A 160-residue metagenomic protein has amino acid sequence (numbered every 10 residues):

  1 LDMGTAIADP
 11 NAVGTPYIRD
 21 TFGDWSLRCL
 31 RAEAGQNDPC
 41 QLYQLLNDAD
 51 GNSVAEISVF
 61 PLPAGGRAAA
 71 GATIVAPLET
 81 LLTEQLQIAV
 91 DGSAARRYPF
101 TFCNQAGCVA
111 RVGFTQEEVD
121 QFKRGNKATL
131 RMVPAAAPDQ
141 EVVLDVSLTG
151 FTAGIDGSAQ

Functional and structural regions predicted by a protein language model:
L1-Q160: A generic "folded-domain core" signal
